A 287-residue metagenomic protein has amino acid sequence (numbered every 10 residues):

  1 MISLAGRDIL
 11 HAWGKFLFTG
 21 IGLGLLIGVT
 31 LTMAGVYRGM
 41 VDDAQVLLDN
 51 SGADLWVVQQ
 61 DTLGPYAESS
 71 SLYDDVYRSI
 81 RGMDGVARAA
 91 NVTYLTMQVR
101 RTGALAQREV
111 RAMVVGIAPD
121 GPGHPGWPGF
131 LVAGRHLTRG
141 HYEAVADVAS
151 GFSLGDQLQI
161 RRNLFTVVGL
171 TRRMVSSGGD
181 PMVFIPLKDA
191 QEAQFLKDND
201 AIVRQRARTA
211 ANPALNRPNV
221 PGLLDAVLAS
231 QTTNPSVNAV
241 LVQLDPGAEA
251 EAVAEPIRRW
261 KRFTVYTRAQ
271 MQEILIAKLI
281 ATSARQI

Functional and structural regions predicted by a protein language model:
M1, A5, E68, L72 (+2 more regions): Juxtamembrane loop-helix boundary motifs flanking transmembrane segments in multi-pass membrane proteins
M1-T30, V41, V46-L47, A277: N-terminal Sec/SRP start-transfer signal
R7-H11, G116, L228: Helix-boundary and loop/linker segments of multi-pass membrane transporters
I9, T19-G22, G35, I117-H124 (+4 more regions): Structured catalytic cores of enzymes that bind and process phosphorylated ligands/cofactors
G24, G28-M113, A133-G140, L154 (+2 more regions): Hydrophobic, regular-secondary-structure patches
M40, G64, L241, P246-I287: Peri-transmembrane interface segments
L55, D200-I257: A short beta-strand structural signal in non-transmembrane regions
T93, V110-D120, W127-L224: Hydrophobic secondary-structure segments that place a key small or acidic residue at a functional site
